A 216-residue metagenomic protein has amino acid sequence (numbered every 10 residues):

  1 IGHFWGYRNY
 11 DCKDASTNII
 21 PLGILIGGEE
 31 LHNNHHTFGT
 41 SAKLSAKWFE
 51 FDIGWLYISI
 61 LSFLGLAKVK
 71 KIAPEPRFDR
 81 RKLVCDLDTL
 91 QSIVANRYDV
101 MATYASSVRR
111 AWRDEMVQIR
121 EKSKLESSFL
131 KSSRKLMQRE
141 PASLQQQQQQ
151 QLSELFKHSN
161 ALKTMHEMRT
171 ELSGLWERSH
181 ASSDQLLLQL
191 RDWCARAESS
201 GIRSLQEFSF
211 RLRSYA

Functional and structural regions predicted by a protein language model:
I1-Y215: Hydrophobic transmembrane helical bundles of multi-pass organellar membrane proteins
